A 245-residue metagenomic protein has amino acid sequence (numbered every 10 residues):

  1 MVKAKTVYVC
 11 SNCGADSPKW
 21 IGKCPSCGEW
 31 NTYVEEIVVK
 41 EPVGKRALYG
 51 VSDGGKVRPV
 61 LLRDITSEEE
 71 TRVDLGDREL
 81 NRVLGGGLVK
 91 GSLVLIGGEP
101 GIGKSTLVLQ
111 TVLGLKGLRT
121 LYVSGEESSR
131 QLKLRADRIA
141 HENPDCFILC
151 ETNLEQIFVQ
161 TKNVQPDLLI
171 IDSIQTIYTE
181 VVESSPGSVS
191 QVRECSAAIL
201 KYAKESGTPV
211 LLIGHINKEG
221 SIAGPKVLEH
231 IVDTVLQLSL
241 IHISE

Functional and structural regions predicted by a protein language model:
V7, I21: Residues immediately within or flanking Cys/His clusters that coordinate Zn2+ in small zinc-binding modules
C10-C13, C24-C27: Short cysteine-rich clusters marking metal-coordination/redox-active sites
G28-V38: Short Cys/His-rich micro-motifs in 6-15 aa windows
A47-E142, F158: The Walker A/P-loop phosphate-binding site
E70, P144-E151, E180-R193: Flexible beta-alpha connector loops of hexameric P-loop NTPases
T161, Q165-I170: Proline-aspartate-enriched helix->loop->beta-strand connector
S190-L211, H215: Substrate-engagement module of ASCE P-loop NTPases
I241-E245: Conserved small/polar residues in nucleotide/adenosyl-binding loops
